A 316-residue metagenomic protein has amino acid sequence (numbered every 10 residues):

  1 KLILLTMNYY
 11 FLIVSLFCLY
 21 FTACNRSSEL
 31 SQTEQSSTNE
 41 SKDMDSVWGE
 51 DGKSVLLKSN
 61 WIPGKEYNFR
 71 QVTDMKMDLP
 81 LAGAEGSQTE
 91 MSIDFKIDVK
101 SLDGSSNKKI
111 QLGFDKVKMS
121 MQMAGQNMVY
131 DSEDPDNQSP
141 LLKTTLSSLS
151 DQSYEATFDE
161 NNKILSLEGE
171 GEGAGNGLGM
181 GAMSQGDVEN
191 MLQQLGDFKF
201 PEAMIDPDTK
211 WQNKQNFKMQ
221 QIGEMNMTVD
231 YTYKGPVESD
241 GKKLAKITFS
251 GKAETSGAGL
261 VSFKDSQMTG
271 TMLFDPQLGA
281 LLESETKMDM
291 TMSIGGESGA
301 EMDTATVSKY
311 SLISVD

Functional and structural regions predicted by a protein language model:
K1-T6: Short, Lys/Arg-enriched N-terminal segments with co-localized hydrophobic residues within the first ~10-30 amino acids
N8-S15: Sec-dependent signal peptide recognition, specifically the positively charged N-region followed immediately by
Y20-A23: C-terminal motif of bacterial Sec signal peptides marking the signal peptidase cleavage site
S27-D316: Signature of exported/secreted
